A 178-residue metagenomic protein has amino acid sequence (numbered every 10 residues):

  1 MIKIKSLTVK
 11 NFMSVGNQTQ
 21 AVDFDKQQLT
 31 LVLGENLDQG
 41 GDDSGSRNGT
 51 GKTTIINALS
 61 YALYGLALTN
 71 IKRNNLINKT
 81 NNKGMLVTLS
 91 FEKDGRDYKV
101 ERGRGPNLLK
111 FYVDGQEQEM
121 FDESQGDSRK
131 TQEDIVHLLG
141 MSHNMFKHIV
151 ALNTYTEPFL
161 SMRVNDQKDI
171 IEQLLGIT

Functional and structural regions predicted by a protein language model:
M1-M120: Extreme N-terminal "head/tail" segments of very large remodeling/mechanoenzyme assemblies
K26-T30, L37-D42, D97-T178: Extended, charged alpha-helical "arm/stalk" segments used for dimerization and assembly in large NTPase-driven machines
